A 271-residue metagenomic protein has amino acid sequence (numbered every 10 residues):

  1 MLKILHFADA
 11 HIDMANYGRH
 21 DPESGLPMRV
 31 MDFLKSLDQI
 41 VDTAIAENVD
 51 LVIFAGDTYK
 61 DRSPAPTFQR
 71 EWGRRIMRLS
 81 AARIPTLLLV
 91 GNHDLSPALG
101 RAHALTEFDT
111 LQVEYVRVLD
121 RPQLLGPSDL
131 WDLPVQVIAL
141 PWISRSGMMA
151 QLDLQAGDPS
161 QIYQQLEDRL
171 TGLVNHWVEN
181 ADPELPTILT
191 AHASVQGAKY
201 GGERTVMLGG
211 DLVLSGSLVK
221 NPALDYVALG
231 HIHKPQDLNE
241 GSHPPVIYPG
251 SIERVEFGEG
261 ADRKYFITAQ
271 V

Functional and structural regions predicted by a protein language model:
M1-R75: N-terminal active-site segment of His-dependent metallophosphoesterases
L5, Q136-I138, Y265-I267: Conserved beta-strand elements of the Class I
D9, L37, V52, D57 (+7 more regions): Divalent metal-coordination and catalytic microenvironments
L37, V41, R75-A81, R169 (+1 more regions): Substrate-engagement module of ASCE P-loop NTPases
L51, P64, L87-P245: His/Asp/Glu-rich metal-coordinating catalytic cores of metallo-dependent phosphodiesterases/hydrolases acting on
Y59-K60, N92-S96, E253-R254: Short histidine/acidic/glycine/proline-rich micro-motifs that form metal- and phosphate-coordinating active-site loops
E71-R83, S215-A223: Catalytic-core regions built around general acid/base machinery
P244, S251-V271: C-terminal functional module detector
